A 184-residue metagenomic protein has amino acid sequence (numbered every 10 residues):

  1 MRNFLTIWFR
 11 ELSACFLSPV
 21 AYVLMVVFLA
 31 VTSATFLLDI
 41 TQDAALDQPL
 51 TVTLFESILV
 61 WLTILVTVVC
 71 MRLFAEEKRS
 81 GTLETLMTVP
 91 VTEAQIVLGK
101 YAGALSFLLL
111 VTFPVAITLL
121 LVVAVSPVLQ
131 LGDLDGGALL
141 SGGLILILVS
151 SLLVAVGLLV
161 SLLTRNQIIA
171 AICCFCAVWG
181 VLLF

Functional and structural regions predicted by a protein language model:
M1-M25: Aromatic- and glycine-rich beta-strand/loop motifs that create alpha-glucan
R10, A14, E76, V89 (+2 more regions): Transmembrane helix-loop junction
P19, I96, A102-T112, C173-F184: Hydrophobic alpha-helical membrane-insertion segments
V27, I58-V66, L109, F113 (+4 more regions): Residue-level signal for the membrane-embedded core of alpha-helical transmembrane segments, especially mid-helix
V27, L38, T164-F184: Transmembrane helix segments
T35-L37, A44, Q48-V52, E56 (+1 more regions): Secretory targeting signals
L54-E76: Long, hydrophobic alpha-helical segments
L73-L105: Helix-loop-helix units of permease transmembrane domains in multi-pass membrane transporters, especially ABC
